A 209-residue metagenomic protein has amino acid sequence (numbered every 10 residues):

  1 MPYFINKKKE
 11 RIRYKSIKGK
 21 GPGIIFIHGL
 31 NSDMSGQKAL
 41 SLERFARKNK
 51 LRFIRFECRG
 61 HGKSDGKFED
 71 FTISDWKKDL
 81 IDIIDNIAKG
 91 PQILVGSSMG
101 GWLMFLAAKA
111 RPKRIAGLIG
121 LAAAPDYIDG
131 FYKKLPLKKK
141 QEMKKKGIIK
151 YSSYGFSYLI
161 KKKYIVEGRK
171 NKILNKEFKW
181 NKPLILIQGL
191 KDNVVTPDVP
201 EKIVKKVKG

Functional and structural regions predicted by a protein language model:
M1-K18: N-terminal cap/lid segment of alpha/beta-hydrolase-fold proteins
L30-E43, D198: The serine-hydrolase catalytic nucleophile loop
A39, E43-D65: Conserved alpha/beta-hydrolase
A39, K182, T196-K205: Short alpha-helix in the alpha/beta-hydrolase fold that links the catalytic acid
G62-I87: Catalytic nucleophile-loop/oxyanion-hole region of alpha/beta-hydrolase and closely related hydrolase-like folds
A88-S98: Alpha/beta-hydrolase fold nucleophile elbow
K113-I160: Hydrolase active-site cap/lid region
W180, L186-Q188, D192: Short beta-strand/loop motif that positions the catalytic acidic residue of the alpha/beta-hydrolase fold
